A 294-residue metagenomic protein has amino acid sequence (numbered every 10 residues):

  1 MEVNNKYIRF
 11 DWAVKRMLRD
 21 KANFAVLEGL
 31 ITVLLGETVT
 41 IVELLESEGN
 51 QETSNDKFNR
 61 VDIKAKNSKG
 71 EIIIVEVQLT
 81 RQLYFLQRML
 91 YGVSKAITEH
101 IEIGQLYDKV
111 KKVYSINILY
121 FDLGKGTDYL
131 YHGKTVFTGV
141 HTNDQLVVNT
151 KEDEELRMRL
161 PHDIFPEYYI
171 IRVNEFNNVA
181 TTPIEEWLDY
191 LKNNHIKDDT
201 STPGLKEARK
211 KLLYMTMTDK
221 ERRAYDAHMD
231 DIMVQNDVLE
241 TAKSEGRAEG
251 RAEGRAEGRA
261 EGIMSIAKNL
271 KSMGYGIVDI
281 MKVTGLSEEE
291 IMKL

Functional and structural regions predicted by a protein language model:
M1-L294: Elongated, amphipathic alpha-helical interaction scaffolds
